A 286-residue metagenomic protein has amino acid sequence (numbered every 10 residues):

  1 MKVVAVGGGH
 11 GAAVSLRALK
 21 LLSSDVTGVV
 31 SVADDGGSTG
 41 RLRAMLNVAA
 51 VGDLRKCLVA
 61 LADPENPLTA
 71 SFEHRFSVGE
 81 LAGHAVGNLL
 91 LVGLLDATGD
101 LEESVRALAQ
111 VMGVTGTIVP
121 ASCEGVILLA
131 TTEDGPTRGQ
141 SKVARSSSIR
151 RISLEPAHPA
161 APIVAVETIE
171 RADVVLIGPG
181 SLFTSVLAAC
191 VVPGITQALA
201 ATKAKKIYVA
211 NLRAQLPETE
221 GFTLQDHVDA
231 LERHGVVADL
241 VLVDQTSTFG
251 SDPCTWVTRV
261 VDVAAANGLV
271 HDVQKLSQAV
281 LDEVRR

Functional and structural regions predicted by a protein language model:
M1-V3, S24: Extreme N-terminal starter segment of soluble prokaryotic enzymes
A5, G28-V29, Y208, V241-V243: Structural beta-sheet core signal
H10-G11: Hydrophobic/small residue at the entry helix of a nucleotide-binding pocket
R17-L22, V30-N47, S146, E155 (+3 more regions): Conserved phosphate- and dinucleotide-binding cores of soluble alpha/beta proteins, encompassing both enzyme active
S31-S148, L154, A279-R286: Electropositive, gly/pro-rich neighborhoods at or near active sites that engage anionic ligands
V32-G36, E124-V126, R213, Q245-T248 (+1 more regions): Glycine-rich beta-alpha junction loops
G221-R286: C-terminal functional extensions of proteins
